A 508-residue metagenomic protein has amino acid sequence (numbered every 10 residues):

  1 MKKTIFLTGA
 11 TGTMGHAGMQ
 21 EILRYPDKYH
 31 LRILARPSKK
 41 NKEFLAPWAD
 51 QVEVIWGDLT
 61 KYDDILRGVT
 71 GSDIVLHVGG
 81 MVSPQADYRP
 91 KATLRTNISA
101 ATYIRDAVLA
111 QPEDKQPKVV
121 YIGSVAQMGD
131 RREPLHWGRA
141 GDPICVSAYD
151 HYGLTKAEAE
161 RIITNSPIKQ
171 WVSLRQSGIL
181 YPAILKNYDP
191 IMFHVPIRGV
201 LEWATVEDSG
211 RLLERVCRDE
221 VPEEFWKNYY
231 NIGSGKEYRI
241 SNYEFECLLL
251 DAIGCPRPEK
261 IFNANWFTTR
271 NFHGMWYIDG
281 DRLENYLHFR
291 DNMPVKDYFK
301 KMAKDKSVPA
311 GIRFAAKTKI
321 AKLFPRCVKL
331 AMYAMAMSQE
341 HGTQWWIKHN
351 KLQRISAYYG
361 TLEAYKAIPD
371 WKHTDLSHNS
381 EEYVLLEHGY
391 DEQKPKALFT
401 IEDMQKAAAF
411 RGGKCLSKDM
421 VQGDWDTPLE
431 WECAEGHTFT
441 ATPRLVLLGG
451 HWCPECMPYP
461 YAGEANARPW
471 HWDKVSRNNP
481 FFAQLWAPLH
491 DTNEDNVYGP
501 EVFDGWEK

Functional and structural regions predicted by a protein language model:
K3-Y25: N-terminal Rossmann NAD(P)H-binding glycine-rich loop of SDR-like oxidoreductase domains
W48-T96: NAD(P)H-binding glycine-rich loop region in Rossmannoid oxidoreductase-like domains and their noncatalytic homologs
T60, Y88, A92-Y103, D150 (+2 more regions): Glycine-rich NAD(P)-binding loop of the Rossmann-fold in SDR/ketoreductase-type enzymes
S99-Y149, V172: Conserved Rossmann-fold NAD(P)-dependent oxidoreductase catalytic core, especially the SDR/UDP-sugar
A157-A183, E224-F225: Conserved beta-loop-beta element that borders a ligand/cofactor-binding pocket
P182, N187-P190, V200-E237: Alpha-helical substrate-binding/gating segment
R215-H288, K296-Y383: Mid/C-terminal beta-alpha module of Rossmann-like enzyme folds, strongest in SDR-family dehydrogenases/epimerases
K366-K508: Functional cation/ligand-contacting sites centered on basic and imidazole/sulfhydryl donors
